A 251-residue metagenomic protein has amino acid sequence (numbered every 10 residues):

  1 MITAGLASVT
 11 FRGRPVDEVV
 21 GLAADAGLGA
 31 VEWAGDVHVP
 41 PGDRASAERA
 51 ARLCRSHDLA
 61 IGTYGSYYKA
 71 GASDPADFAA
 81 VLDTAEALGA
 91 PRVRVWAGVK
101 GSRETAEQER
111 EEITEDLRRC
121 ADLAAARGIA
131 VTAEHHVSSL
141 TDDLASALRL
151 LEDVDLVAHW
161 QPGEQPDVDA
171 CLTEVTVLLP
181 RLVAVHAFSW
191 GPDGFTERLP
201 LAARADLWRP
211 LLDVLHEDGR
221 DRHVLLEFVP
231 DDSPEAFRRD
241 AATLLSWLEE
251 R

Functional and structural regions predicted by a protein language model:
M1-A90, A125, P192, A241-R251: N-terminal pre-domain/capping segments
A7-F11, A34-H38, Y64-A70, G98-K100 (+4 more regions): Active-site beta-loop-alpha junctions enriched in small/polar residues
P15-V20, D43-A51, S73-A76, E107-E111 (+3 more regions): Distinct, well-ordered alpha-helical segments
L28, A90, L182, R220-D221: A structural motif
A30-V31, Y64, R119-W208: Acidic/histidine-rich catalytic cores of soluble enzymes
A85, A90-A106, T132-H136, L225: Active-site groove signature of glycoside hydrolases
S102-L117: Active-site cleft segment of glycoside hydrolase catalytic domains centered on the general acid/base Glu
A205-E217: A short, acidic, amphipathic alpha-helical segment used as a generic capping/interface helix at domain edges
